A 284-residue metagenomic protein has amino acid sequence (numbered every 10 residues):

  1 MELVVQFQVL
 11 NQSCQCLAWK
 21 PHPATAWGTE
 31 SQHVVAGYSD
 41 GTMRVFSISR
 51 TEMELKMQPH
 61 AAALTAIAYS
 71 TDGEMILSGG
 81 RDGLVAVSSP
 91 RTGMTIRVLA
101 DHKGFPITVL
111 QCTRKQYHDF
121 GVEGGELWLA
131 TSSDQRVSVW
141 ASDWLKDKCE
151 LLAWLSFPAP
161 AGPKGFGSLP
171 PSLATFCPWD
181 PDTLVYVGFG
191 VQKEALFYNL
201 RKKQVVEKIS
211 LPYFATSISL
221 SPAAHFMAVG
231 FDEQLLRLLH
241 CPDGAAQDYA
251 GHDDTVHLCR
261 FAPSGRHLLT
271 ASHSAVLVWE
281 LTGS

Functional and structural regions predicted by a protein language model:
M1, M43-S47, V85-P90, V137-S142 (+3 more regions): WD40-repeat beta-propellers
M1-E2, T51-E52, G93, L145-D147 (+3 more regions): Short coil/turn linkers that define WD40 beta-propeller blade boundaries
L3-V9, M53-P59, T95-H102, E150-F157 (+3 more regions): Short C-terminal beta-strands that terminate individual repeats in beta-propeller domains, predominantly WD40 blades
N11-A26, A62-Y69, G104-G121, A161-C177 (+2 more regions): Canonical WD40 repeat/beta-propeller blade segments in eukaryotic WD-repeat proteins
P23, E30-S31, G73, Q116 (+4 more regions): Conserved loop/turn motif of beta-propeller repeat scaffolds
V34, I76, W128-L129, L184 (+2 more regions): Hydrophobic beta-strand positions that form the internal "hydrophobic ladder" of WD40/Gbeta-like beta-propeller blades
G37-D40, G79-D82, T131-D134, V187-V191 (+2 more regions): Conserved strand-to-loop turn within each blade of WD40 beta-propeller repeats
H257-S284: Blade-level signature of beta-propeller repeat domains, shared across WD40, Kelch, NHL, RCC1 and BNR/Asp-box propellers
